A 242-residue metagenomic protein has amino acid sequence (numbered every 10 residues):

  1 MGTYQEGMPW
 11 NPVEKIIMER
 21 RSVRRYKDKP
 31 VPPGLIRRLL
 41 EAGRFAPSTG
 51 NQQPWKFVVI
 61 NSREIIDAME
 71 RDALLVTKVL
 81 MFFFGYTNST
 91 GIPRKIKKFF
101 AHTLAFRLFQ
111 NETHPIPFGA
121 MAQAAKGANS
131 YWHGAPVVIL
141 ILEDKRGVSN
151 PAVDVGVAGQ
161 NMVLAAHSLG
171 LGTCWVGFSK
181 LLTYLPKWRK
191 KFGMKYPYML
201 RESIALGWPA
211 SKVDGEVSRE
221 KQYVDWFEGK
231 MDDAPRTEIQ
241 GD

Functional and structural regions predicted by a protein language model:
G2-P9, I16, I92, I96 (+1 more regions): C-terminal helix-cap and adjacent tail motif
P12-K29: Generic N-terminal amphipathic, Lys/Arg-enriched alpha-helix
Y26, V148-P151, V213: A generic structural signal for short coil/turn motifs at secondary-structure boundaries
R38-R44, K126, V137-K190: Small-aliphatic-rich amphipathic alpha-helix that forms the alpha element of a beta-alpha
A46-N51: Glycine-rich phosphate/pyrophosphate-binding beta-alpha loops
P54-W55, A135-V138, L200-R201: Short, surface-exposed beta-edge/turn micro-motifs
V59-N150: Glycine/small-residue-rich phosphate/adenosyl-binding loop
R189-Y196, K212: Short proline/glycine-enriched turn/loop segments at secondary-structure junctions
